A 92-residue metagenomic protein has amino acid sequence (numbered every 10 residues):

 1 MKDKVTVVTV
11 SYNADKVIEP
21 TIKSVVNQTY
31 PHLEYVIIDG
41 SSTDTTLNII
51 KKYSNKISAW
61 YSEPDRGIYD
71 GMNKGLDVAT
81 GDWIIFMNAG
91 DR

Functional and structural regions predicted by a protein language model:
M1-N27: N-proximal low-complexity "stem/linker" segments adjacent to membrane-targeting elements
V7, Y35-I37, W60: Hydrophobic/aromatic residues located in beta-strands of well-ordered beta-sheets within soluble catalytic
K16-E19, D44-K52: Acidic helix N-cap motif at the loop->helix transition within catalytic regions of sugar-transfer enzymes
S24, P31, D39-N48, N88-G90: A conserved acidic beta->alpha catalytic loop
H32-L33, I57: Core-facing hydrophobic residues within beta-strands of well-ordered domains
S62-A79: Glycine-rich, basic loop-to-helix element that forms the pyrophosphate-binding segment of sugar-nucleotide handling
R66, G90-R92: Acidic metal-phosphate-binding loop of nucleotide-sugar-dependent transferases
I84: Short aromatic/hydrophobic "clamp" motif used to bind/position activated sugar donors
